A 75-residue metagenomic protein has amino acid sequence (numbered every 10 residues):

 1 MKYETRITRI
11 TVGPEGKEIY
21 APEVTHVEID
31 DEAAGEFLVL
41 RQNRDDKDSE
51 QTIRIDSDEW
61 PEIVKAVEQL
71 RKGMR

Functional and structural regions predicted by a protein language model:
M1-R75: Positively charged, low-complexity terminal tracts and the immediately adjacent first secondary-structure elements
